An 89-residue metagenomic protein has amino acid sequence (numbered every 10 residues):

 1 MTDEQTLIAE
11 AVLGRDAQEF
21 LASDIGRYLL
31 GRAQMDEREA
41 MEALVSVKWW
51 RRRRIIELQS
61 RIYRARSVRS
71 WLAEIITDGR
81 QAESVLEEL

Functional and structural regions predicted by a protein language model:
D3-M35: N-terminal acidic leader/helix
E4-Q5, L13-G14, E37, I55 (+2 more regions): Short amphipathic alpha-helical segments that mediate assembly, nucleic-acid/protein binding, or membrane association
F20-L21, L44-K48, I76: Hydrophobic residues in alpha-helical segments
S23-L29, A43, I55, L72-A73: Generic alpha-helical hydrophobic packing signal
D36-S67: Amphipathic, hydrophobic secondary-structure cores in small proteins
R64-D78: Amphipathic alpha-helical coiled-coil segments
R80-L89: Long amphipathic alpha-helical coiled-coil segments
